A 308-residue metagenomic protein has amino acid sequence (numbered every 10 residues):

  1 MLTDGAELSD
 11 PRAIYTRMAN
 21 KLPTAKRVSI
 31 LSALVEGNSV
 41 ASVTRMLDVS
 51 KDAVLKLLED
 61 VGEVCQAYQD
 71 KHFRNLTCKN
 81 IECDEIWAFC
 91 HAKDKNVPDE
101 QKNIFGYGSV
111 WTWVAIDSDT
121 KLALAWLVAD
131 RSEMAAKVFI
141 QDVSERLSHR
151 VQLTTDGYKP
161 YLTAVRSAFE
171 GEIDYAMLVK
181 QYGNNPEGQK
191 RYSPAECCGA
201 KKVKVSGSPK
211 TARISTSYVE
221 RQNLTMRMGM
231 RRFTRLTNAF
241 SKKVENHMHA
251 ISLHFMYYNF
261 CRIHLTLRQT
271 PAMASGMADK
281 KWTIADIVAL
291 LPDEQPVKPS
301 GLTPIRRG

Functional and structural regions predicted by a protein language model:
M1-G308: Residue-level recognition of single "structural anchor" positions that define or cap local secondary structure
